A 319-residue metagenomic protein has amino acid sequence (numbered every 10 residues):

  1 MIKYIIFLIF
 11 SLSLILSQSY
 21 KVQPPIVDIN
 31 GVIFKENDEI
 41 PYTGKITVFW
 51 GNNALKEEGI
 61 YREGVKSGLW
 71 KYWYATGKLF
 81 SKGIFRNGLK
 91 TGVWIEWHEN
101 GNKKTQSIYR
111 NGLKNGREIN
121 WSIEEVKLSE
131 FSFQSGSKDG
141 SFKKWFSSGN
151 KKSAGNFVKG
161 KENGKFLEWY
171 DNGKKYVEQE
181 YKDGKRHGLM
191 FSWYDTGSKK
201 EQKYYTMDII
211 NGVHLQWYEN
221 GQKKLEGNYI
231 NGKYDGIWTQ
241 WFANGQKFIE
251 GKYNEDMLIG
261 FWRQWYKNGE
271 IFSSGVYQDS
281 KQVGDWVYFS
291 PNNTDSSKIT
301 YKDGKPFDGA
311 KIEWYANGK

Functional and structural regions predicted by a protein language model:
Y4-S13: Sec-dependent N-terminal signal peptides
I15-K319: Glycine/tyrosine- and acidic-biased, solvent-exposed loop/turn segments at the edges of beta-strands
